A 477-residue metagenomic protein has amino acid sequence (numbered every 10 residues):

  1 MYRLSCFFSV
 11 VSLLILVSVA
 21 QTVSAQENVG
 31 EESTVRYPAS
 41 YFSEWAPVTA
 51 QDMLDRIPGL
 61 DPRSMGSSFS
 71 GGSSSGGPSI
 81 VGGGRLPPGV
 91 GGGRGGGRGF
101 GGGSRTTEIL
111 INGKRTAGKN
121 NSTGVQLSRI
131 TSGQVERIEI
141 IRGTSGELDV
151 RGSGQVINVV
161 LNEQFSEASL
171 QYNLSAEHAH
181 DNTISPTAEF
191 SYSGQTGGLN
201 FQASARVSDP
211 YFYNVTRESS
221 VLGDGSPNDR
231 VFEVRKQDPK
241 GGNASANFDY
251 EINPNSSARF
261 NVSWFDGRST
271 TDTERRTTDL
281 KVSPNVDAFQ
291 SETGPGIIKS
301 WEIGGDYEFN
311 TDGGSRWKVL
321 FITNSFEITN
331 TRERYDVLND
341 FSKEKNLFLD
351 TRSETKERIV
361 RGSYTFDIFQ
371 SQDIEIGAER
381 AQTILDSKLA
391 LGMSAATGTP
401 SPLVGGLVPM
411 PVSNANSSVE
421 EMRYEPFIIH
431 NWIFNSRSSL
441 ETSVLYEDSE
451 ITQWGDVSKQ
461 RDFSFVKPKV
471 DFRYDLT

Functional and structural regions predicted by a protein language model:
N28, Q51-K119: Extracytoplasmic beta-strand/coil segments of soluble accessory domains associated with Gram-negative outer-membrane
E32-I57, I111-G118, A176-H180: Short, polar/charged loop or turn motifs at beta-strand boundaries
A50-M53, G95-G99, I109-N112, Q126-S128 (+2 more regions): N-terminal periplasmic accessory domains that precede and gate Gram-negative outer-membrane beta-barrel machines
P58, K114-R142: Short acidic/polar hinge/loop motifs at secondary-structure boundaries that mediate gating or recognition
G152, T183-S185, N214-G223, T271-A288 (+3 more regions): Outer-membrane beta-barrel translocator domains and adjoining extracellular loop/strand segments of Gram-negative
S153, N182-A188, D238-G242, I297-W301 (+3 more regions): Residues that define the transmembrane beta-barrel architecture of outer-membrane proteins
H180-V215, S226-T273, P295-G314: Transmembrane beta-barrel wall of Gram-negative outer-membrane proteins
S245-G267, G294-G455: Face-selective signature of the C-terminal outer-membrane beta-barrel domain
